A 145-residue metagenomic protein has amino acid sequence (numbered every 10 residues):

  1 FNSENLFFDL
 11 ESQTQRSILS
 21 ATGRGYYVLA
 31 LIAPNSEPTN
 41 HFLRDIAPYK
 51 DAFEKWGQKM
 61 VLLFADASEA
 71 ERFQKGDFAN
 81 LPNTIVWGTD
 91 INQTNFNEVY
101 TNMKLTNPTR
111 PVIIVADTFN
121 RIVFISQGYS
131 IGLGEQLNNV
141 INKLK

Functional and structural regions predicted by a protein language model:
F1-Y27, P34, R44-P48: A short beta-strand-turn-helix
D9-E11, T84-N95, S126: Short acidic-hydrophobic, aromatic-tinged amphipathic segments that line or gate anion-handling sites
S20-G23, E54-K55, A79-L81, L105-P108: Extracellular/periplasmic catalytic domains that process cell-envelope and extracellular macromolecules
V28-L29, I113: Hydrophobic beta-strand anchors of alpha/beta hydrolase catalytic cores
L31-P34, L63-D66, D90-I91, D117 (+1 more regions): Active-site-proximal beta-strand/loop segments in catalytic clefts of secreted hydrolases
N35-P82, Q93-Y100: Structural microenvironment flanking redox-active thiols in thiol-disulfide oxidoreductases
P82-V86, N102-I114: Structural micro-motif
P108-K145: Thiol-/selenol-based redox modules, centered on thioredoxin-like and closely related oxidoreductase domains
